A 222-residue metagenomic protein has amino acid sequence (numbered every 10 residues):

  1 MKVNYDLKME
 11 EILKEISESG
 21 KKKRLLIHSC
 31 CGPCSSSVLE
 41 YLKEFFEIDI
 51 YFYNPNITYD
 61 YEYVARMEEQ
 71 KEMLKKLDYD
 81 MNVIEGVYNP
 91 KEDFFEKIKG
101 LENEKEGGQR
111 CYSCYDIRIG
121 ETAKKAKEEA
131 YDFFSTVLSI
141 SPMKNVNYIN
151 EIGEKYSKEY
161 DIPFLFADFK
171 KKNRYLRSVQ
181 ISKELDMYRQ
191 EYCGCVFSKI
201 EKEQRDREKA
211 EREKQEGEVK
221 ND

Functional and structural regions predicted by a protein language model:
M1-D222: Nucleotide-activated chemistry modules centered on ATP-dependent adenylation/adenylyltransferase
